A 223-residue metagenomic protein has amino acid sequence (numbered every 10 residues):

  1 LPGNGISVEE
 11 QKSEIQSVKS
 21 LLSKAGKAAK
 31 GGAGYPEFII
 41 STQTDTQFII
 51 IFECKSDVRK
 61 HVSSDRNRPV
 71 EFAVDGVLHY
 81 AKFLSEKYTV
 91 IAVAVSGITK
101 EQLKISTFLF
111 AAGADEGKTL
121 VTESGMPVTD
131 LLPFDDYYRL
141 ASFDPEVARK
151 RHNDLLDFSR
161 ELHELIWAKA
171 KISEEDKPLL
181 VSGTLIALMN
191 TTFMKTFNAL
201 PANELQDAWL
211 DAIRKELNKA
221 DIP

Functional and structural regions predicted by a protein language model:
L1-P223: Non-catalytic, mostly N-terminal accessory regions of nucleic-acid modification and defense proteins
